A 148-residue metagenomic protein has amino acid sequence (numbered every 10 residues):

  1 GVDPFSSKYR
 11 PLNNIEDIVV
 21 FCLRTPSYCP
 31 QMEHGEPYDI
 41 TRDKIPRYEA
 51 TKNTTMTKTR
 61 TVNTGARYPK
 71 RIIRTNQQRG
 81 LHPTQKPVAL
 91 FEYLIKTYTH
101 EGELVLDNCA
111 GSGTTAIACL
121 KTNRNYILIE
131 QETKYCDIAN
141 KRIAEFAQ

Functional and structural regions predicted by a protein language model:
G1-I138: Core catalytic lobe of class I
N140-Q148: Short, conserved SAM-binding/catalytic segment of Class I S-adenosyl-L-methionine-dependent methyltransferases
